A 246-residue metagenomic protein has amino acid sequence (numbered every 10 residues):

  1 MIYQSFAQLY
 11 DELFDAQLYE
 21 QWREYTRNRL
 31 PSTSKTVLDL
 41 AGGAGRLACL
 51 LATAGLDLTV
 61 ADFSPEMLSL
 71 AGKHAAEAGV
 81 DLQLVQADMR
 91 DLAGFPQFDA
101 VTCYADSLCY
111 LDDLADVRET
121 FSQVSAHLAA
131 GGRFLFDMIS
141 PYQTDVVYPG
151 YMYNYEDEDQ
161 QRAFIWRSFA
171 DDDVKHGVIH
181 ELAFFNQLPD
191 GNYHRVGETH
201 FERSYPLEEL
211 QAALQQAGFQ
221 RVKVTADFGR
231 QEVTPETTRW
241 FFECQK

Functional and structural regions predicted by a protein language model:
M1-K35, R46: Conserved class I S-adenosyl-L-methionine
A41: Conserved S-adenosyl-L-methionine
G45-D91: Class I SAM-dependent methyltransferase SAM/SAH-binding core
D91-A100: A short acidic, Gly/Pro-enriched loop at the edge of an enzyme's catalytic core that lines a small-molecule cofactor
D99-A115: A short SAM/SAH-binding and catalytic strip from SAM-dependent methyltransferases
R118-A130: A short glycine-rich, Lys/Arg-flanked "PGG" loop and its adjoining helix->strand segment in the class I
L135-E209: SAM-dependent methyltransferase
F201-K246: C-terminal lobe and adjacent flexible extensions of AdoMet/dcAdoMet transferase-like proteins
